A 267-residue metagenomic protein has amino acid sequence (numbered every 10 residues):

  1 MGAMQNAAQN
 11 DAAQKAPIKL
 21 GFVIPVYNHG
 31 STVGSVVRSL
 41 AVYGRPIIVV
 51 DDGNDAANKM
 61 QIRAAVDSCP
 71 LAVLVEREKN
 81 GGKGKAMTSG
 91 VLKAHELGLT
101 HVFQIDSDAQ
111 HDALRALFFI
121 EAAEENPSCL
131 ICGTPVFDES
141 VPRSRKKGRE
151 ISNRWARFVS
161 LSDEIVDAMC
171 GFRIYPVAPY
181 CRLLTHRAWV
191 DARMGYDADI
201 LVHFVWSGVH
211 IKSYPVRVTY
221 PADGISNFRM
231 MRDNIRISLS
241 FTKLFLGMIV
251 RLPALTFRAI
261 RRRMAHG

Functional and structural regions predicted by a protein language model:
G2-P17, W189-G267: Hydrophobic helical membrane-anchoring modules
I18-L20, L40-V49, L71-V73: Short loop->beta transition adjacent to catalytic acidic/histidine clusters or analogous donor-positioning motifs
Y27-V42: Short, well-formed alpha-helical segments that are part of the catalytic scaffolds of diverse glycosyltransferases
R45-N54, V75-R77, I105: Short beta-strand/loop segment that forms part of the nucleotide-sugar
D51-I62, A109: A conserved acidic beta->alpha catalytic loop
D52-A56, G81, G90: Conserved short acidic donor-positioning loop in nucleotide-sugar-dependent glycosyltransferases
K79, K85-E96, A113-M194, P221-F228 (+1 more regions): Acceptor/aglycone-binding surface of glycosyltransferases and processive sugar-polymer synthases
L99-D108: Short beta-strand-to-loop acidic/aromatic patch adjacent to the donor-nucleotide binding site
